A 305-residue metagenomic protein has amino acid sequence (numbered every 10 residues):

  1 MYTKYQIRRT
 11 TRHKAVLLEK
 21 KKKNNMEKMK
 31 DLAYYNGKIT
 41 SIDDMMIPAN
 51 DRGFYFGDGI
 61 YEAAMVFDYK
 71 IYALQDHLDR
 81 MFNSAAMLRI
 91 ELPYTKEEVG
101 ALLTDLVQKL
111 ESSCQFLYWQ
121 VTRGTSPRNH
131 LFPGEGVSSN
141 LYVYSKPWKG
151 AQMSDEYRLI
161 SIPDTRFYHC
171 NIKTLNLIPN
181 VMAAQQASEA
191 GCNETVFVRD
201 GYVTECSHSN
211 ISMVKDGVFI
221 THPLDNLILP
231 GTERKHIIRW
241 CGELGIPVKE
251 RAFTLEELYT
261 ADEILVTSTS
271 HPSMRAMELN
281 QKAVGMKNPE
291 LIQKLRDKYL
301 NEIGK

Functional and structural regions predicted by a protein language model:
Y5: Cationic, low-complexity basic patches in intrinsically disordered or flexible, solvent-exposed regions
R9, H13-K28: Short, Lys/Arg-enriched N-terminal segments with co-localized hydrophobic residues within the first ~10-30 amino acids
M26-Q108, L131-K305: Helix-start/capping segments and mature chain N-termini
K109-V121: Ordered, amphipathic secondary-structure segments that act as subunit-interaction surfaces in large macromolecular
T122-P127: Short, internal active-site loops enriched in acidic
